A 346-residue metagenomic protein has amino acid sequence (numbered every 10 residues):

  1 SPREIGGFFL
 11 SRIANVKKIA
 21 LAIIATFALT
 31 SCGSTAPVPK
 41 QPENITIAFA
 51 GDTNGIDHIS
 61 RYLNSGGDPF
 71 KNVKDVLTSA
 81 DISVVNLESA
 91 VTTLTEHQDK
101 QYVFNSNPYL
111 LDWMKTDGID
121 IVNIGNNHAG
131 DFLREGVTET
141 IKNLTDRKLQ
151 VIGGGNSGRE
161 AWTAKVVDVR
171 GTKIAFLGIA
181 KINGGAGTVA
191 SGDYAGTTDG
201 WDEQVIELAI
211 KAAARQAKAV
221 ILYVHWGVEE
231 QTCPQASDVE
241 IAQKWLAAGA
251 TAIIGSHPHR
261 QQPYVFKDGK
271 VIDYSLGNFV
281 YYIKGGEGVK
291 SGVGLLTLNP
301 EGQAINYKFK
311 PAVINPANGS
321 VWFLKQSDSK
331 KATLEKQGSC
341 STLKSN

Functional and structural regions predicted by a protein language model:
S1-R12: Positively charged N-terminal leader segments that act as targeting/secretion signals
G6, G33-N346: Acidic, metal/ion-coordinating pockets
K17-A22: Sec-dependent signal peptide recognition, specifically the positively charged N-region followed immediately by
A25-T26: Short, linear, compositionally biased motifs with a strong N-terminal bias
